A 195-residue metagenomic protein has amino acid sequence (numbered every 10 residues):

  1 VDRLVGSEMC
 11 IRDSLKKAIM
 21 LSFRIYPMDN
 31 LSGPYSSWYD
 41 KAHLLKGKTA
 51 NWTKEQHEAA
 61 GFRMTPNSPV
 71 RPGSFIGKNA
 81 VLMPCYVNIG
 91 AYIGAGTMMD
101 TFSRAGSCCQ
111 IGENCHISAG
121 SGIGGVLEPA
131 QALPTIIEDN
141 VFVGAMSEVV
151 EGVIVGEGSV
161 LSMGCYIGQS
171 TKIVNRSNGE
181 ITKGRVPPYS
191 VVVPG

Functional and structural regions predicted by a protein language model:
V1-G6, C10: Single conserved hydrophobic/aromatic residue that forms the stacking wall/gate of nucleotide- or nucleobase-binding
M9, R24, M28, G164-G168: Generic secondary-structure signature for well-ordered alpha-helical cores
M9-I11, D40, T53, P188-V192: Serine/threonine-rich low-complexity intrinsically disordered regions
L15-G61: A contiguous, low-structure linker/loop signature
E58, F62-P194: Structural signal for interior beta-strand "rungs" in well-ordered beta-sheet cores of soluble enzyme domains
